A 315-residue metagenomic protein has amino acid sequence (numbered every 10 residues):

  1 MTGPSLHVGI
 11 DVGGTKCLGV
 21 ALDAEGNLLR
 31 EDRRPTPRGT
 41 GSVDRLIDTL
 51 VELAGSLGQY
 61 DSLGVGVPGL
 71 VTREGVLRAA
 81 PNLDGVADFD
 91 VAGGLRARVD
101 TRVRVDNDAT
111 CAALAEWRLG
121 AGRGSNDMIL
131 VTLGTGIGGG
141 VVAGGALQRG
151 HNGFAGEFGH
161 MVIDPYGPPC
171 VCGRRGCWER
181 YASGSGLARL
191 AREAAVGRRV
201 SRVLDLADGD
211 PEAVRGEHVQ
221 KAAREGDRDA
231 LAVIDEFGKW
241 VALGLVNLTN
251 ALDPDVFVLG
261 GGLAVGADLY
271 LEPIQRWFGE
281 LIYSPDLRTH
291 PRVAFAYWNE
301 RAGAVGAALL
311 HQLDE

Functional and structural regions predicted by a protein language model:
M1-S62, T72-E74, G93-T101, A115-S125 (+2 more regions): ATP-binding/phosphotransfer module of carbohydrate and carboxylate kinases, centering on a glycine-rich
D11, G64-P68, L130-G136, G140-V142: Short beta-strand segments
K16, A109, T135-G138, P165: Conserved A3 ("GATE") glycine/threonine-rich loop of ANL adenylate-forming enzymes
D32-R34, P81, H151: Short hydrophobic alpha-helix segments
V76-D88: A charged helix-plus-loop insertion that forms the helical arch/lid used to bind and gate nucleic-acid substrates
V103-N107: General beta-strand structural signal in soluble alpha/beta enzymes
C111-R118, G139-V141, H160-M161: Adenylate-forming
F154-E157: Structural signature of FAD isoalloxazine-binding scaffolds in flavoprotein oxidoreductases
